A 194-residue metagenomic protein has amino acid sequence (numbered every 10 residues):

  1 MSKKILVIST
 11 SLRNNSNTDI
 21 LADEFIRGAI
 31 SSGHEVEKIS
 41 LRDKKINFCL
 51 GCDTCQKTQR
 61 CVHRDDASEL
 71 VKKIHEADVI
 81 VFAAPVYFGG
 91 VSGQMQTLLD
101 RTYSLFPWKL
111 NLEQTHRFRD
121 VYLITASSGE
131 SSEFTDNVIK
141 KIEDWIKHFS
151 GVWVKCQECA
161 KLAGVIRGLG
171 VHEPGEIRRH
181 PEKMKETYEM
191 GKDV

Functional and structural regions predicted by a protein language model:
S2-H34: N-terminal beta1-alpha1 ligand-phosphate binding loop
K4, E35, D120, K161-L162: Residues at the starts of beta-strands that form the adenosine-phosphate
I8, I39, I124-A126: Short hydrophobic segments within beta-strands
T10, S31-S32, E143-V194: Glycine-rich phosphate/pyrophosphate-binding loop and the adjoining helix
N17-A29, N137-V152: Short, solvent-exposed amphipathic alpha-helices that sit in or adjacent to ligand/effector-binding or catalytic
H34-K44: A short beta-strand-loop structural module common to alpha/beta enzyme folds
K44-I74, C159: Cysteine-cluster motifs in flexible loop/terminal segments that predominantly coordinate metals
V62-F149: Helix-loop-strand module that forms the ligand-binding subsite of alpha/beta enzymes
